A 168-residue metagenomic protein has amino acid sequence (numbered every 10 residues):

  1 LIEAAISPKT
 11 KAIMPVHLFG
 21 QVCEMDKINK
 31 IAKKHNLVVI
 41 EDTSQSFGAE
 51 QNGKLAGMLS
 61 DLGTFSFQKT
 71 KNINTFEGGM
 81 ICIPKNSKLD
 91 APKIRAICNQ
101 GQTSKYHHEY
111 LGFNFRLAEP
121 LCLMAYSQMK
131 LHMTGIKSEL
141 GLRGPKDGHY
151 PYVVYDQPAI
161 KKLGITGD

Functional and structural regions predicted by a protein language model:
L1-T75, M80-K88: Active-site phosphate-binding strand-loop segment of PLP-dependent enzymes
G20, G164-I165: Glycine-centered secondary-structure boundary/capping sites
S46-N52, L59-K162, D168: Active-site region of PLP-dependent enzymes
